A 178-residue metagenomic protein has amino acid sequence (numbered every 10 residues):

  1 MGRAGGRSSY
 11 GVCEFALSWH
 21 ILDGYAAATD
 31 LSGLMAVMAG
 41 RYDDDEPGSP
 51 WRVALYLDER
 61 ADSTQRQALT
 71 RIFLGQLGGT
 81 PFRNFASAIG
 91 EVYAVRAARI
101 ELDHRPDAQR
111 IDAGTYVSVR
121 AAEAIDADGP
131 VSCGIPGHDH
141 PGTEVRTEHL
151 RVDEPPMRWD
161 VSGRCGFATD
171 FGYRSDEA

Functional and structural regions predicted by a protein language model:
M1-I21: N-terminal ordered "arm"
G2, A39-D43, A98-L102: Short amphipathic beta-strand and strand-loop transition segments with alternating hydrophobic
S9-G11, P47, D103: A generic structural signal for short, solvent-exposed coil/turn residues that cap or connect secondary-structure
L17-R71: Long, charge-rich boundary regions
L22-A27, P50, F85-G90, H140-T143: Short C-terminal domain-edge/linker segments immediately following a structured domain
T29, G90-V95, V145-R151: Low-complexity, flexible helical/coil segments
S49-G134: Charged linear interaction tracts used for macromolecular binding and regulation
V117-A178: Extended, charged low-complexity segments that frequently continue into or abut oligomerization scaffolds
